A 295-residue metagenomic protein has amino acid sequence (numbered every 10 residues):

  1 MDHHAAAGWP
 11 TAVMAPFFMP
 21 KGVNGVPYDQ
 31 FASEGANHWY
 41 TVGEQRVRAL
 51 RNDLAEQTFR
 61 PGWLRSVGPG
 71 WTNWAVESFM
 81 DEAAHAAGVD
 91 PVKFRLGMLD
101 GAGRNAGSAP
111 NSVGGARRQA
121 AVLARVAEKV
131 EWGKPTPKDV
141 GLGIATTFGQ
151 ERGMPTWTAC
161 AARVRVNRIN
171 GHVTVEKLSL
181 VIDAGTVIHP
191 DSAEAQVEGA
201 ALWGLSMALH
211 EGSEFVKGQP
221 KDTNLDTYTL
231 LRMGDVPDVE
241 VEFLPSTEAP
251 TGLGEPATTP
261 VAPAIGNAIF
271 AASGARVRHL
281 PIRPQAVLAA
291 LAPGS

Functional and structural regions predicted by a protein language model:
M1-P69, T136-S295: Gly/Pro-rich active-site capping loops and adjacent beta-alpha segments that organize cofactor/substrate pockets
N52, Q57-E128: N-terminal leader/propeptide and maturation segments of large enzyme subunits in energy/redox metabolism and hydrolases
L96-T156, A162-I169: Accessory "access/gating" subregions that flank catalytic or transport cores
